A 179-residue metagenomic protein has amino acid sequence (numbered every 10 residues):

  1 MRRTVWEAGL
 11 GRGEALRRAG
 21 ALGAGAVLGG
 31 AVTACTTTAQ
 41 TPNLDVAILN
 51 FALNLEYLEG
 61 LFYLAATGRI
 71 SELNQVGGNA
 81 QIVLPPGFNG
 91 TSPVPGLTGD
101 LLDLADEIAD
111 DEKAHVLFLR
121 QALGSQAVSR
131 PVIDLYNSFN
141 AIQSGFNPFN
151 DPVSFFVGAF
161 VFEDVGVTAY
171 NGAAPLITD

Functional and structural regions predicted by a protein language model:
M1-G11, A19-A21, G25, T36-D179: All-alpha RGS (Regulator of G-protein Signaling) helical domain and cognate RGS-like helical scaffolds
E14: Entry/capping segment at the start of metal-dependent catalytic domains with acidic active-site entry clusters
